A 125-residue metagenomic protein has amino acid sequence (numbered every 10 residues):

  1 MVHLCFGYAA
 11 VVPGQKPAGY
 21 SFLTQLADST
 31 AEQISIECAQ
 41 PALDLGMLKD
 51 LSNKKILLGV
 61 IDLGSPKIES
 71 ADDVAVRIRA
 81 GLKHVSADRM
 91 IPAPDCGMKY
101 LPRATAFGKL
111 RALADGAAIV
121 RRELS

Functional and structural regions predicted by a protein language model:
M1-S125: Domain-level signal for soluble alpha/beta catalytic cores
